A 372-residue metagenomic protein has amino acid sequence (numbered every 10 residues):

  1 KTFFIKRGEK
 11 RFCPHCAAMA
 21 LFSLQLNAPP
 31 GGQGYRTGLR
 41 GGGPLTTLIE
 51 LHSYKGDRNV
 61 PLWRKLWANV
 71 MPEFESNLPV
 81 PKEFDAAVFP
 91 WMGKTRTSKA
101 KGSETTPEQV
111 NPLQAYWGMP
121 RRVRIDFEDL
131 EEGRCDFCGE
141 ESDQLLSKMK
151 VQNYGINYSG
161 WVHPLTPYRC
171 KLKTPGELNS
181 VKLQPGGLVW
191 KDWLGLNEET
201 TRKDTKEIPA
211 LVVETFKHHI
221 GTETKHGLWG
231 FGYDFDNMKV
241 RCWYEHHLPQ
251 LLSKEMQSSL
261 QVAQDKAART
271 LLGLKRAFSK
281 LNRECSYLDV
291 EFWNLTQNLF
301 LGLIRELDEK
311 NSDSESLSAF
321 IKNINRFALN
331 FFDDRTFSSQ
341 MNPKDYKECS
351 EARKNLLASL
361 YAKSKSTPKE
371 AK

Functional and structural regions predicted by a protein language model:
K1, S23, A28-K372: Extended alpha-helical scaffolding segments
K1-K10: Cys/His-rich Zn2+-binding cysteine-cluster or related metal-binding knuckle/ribbon modules and their
C13-C16, C138: Short Cys/His-rich metal-coordination motifs, predominantly Zn2+-binding knuckles/fingers
